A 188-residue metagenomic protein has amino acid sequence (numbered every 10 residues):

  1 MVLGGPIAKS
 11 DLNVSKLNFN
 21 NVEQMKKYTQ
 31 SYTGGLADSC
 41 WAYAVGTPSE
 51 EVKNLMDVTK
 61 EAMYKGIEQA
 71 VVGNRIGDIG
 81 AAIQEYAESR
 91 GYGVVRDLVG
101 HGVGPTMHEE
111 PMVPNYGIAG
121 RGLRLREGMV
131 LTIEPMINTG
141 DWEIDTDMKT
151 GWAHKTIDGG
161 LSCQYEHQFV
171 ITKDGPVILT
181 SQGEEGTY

Functional and structural regions predicted by a protein language model:
M1-Y188: Active-site neighborhoods and metal-handling regions in enzymes and metal-associated proteins
